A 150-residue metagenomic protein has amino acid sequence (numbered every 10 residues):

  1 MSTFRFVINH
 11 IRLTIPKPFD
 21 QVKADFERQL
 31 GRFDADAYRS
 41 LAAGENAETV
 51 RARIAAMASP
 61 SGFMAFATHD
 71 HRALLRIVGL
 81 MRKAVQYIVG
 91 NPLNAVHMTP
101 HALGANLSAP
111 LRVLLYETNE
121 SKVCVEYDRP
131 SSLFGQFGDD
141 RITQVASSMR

Functional and structural regions predicted by a protein language model:
M1-R150: Feature detects long, helix-prone N-terminal segments enriched in hydrophobes
